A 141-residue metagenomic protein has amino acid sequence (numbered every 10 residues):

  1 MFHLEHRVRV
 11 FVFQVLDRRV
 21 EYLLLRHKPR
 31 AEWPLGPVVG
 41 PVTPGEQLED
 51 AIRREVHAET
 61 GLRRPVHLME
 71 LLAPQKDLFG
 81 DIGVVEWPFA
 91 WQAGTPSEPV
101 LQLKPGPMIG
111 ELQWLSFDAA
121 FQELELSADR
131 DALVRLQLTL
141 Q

Functional and structural regions predicted by a protein language model:
M1-Y22: Conserved N-terminal beta-strand and adjoining loop/helix that marks the start of the Nudix/MutT-like hydrolase domain
E5-H6, A73-L101, Q113: Active-site-adjacent beta-strand/loop module that shapes the phosphate/pyrophosphate-binding cleft
V12-Q14, R26, A90-Q92: Short, well-ordered beta-strand micro-motif
R18-E59: Conserved Nudix-box catalytic region and its N-terminal flanking loop in Nudix hydrolases and closely related
P41, T95, A119-A120: Short, well-ordered alpha-helical scaffold segment located in the soluble/lumenal catalytic or ligand-binding core
V42, A93, I109: Hydrophobic pocket-lining residues within nucleotide cofactor-binding pockets
R63-A73: A short coil-to-beta-strand element that immediately follows conserved catalytic motifs
P88-A90, V100-L136: NUDIX/MutT-family hydrolases
